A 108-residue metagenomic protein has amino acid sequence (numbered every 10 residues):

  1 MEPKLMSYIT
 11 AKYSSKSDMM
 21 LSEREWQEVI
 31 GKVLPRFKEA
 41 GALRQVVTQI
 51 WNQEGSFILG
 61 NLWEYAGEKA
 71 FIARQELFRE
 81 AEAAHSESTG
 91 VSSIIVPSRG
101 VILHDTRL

Functional and structural regions predicted by a protein language model:
M1-E2, K38-G60, A83-L108: Glycine-rich beta-strand-turn "strand-cap" elements at beta-sheet edges
E2-L5, K16-S17, E23, Q27 (+1 more regions): N-proximal accessory regions
L5-Y13, V46-R79: Short, well-ordered beta-strand segments in beta-rich or mixed alpha/beta enzyme and ligand-binding folds
I9, K16-S17, I94-I95: Serine/proline-rich low-complexity intrinsically disordered segments, especially terminal tails, linkers
S17-V46, E80-E87: Short amphipathic alpha-helical segments
Q27, E64, V96-P97: Low-complexity, intrinsically disordered regions enriched in charged/polar residues
